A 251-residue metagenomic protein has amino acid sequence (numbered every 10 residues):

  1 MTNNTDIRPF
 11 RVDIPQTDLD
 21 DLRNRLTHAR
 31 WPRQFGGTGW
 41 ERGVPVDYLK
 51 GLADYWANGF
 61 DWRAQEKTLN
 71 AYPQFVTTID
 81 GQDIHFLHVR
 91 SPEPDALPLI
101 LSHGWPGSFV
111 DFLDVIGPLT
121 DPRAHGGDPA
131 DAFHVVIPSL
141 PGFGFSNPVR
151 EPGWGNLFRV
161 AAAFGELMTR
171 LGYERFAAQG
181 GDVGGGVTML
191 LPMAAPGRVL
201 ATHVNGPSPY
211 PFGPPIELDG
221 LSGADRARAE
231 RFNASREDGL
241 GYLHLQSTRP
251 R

Functional and structural regions predicted by a protein language model:
M1-N3: Intrinsically disordered, low-complexity linker/tail regions enriched in Pro/Ser/Thr and polar/acidic residues
D6-W31: Mature N-terminal segment immediately following signal peptide/propeptide cleavage in secreted/periplasmic
F10, H28-W31, K50-R251: Catalytic cores of eukaryotic secretory-pathway lumenal/extracellular enzymes that build and remodel glycoconjugates
D13, D21, P45, F60-D61: Poly-acidic low-complexity segments
Q34, E41-Y48, L52-D54: Low-complexity, highly charged intrinsically disordered N-terminal segments that act as targeting/localization
G39-E41, G127: Short, charged/polar low-complexity linear motifs in solvent-exposed/disordered segments
